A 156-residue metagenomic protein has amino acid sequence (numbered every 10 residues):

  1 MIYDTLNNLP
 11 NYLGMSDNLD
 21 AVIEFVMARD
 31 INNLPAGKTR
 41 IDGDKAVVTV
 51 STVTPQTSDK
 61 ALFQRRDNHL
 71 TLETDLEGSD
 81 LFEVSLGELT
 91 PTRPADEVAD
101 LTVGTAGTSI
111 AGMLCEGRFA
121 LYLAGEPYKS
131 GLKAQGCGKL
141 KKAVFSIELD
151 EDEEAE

Functional and structural regions predicted by a protein language model:
I2-V50, K60-R65: A short, N-terminal "cap"/entry segment at the start of jelly-roll beta-barrel domains of the cupin/DSBH fold
Y12, D20-F25, D96, D100-V103 (+1 more regions): Compositionally biased, non-globular sequence tracts
G43, D59-T71, E88-R93, G107 (+1 more regions): A short beta-loop-beta micro-motif enriched in histidine and acidic residues
K45-V47, V53-Q56, E77-L81, L89: Short, charged/polar surface micro-motifs in flexible loops or helix N-caps
D67-D80, L86-E88, A95-G104, S146-I147: Short, conserved beta-strand element in jelly-roll/cupin
T105, M113-L132: Conserved metal-binding segment of the jelly-roll/cupin
F119-L121, C137-E154: A short hydrophobic beta-strand segment most commonly corresponding to one strand of the jelly-roll/cupin
